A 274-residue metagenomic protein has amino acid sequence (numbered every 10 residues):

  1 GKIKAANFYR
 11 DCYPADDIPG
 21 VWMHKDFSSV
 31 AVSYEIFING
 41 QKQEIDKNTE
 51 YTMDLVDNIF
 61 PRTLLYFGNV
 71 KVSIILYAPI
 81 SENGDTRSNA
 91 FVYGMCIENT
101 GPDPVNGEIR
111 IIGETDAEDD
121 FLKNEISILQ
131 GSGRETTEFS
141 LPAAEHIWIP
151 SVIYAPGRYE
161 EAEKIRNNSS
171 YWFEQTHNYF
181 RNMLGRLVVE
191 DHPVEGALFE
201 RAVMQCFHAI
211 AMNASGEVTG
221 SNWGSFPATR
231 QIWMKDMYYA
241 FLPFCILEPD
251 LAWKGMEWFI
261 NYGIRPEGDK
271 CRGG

Functional and structural regions predicted by a protein language model:
G1-L198: Terminal accessory carbohydrate-recognition/targeting modules of carbohydrate-active enzymes
N178-G274: Substrate-binding groove/exosite segments of carbohydrate-active enzymes
